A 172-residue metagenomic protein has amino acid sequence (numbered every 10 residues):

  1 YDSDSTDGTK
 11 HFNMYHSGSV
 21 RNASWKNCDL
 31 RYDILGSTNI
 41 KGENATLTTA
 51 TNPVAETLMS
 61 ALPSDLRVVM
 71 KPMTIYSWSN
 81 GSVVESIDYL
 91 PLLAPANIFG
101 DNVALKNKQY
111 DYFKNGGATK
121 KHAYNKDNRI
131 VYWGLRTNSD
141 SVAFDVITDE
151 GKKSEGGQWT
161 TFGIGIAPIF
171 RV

Functional and structural regions predicted by a protein language model:
Y1-V172: Collagenous Gly-X-Y triple-helix signature in extracellular proteins
